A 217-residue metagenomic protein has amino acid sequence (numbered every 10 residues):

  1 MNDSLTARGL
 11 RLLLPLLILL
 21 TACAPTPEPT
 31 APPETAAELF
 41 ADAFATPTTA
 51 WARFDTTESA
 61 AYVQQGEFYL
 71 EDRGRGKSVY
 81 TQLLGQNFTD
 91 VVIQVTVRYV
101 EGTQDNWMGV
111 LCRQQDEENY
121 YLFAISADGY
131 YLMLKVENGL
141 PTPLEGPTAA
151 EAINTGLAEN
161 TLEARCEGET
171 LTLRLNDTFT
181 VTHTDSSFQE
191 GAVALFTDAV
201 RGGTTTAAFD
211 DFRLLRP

Functional and structural regions predicted by a protein language model:
L19-A22: C-terminal motif of bacterial Sec signal peptides marking the signal peptidase cleavage site
A24-T26: Bacterial signal peptide processing site
P29-D55: Extracellular carbohydrate-recognition regions
S59-V79, Y131-L132, F196: Short carbohydrate-recognition loop motifs
R73-E137: Secretory/extracellular carbohydrate-interaction modules and structurally similar beta-sandwich "look-alikes"
G139-T161: Short, aromatic/His-centered strand-loop micro-motif at the edge of beta-sheets
A158-T172: Localized edge beta-strand/strand-to-loop motifs within extracellular or lumenal beta-rich domains
H183-D211: Flexible glycan-contacting loops in extracellular carbohydrate-active proteins
